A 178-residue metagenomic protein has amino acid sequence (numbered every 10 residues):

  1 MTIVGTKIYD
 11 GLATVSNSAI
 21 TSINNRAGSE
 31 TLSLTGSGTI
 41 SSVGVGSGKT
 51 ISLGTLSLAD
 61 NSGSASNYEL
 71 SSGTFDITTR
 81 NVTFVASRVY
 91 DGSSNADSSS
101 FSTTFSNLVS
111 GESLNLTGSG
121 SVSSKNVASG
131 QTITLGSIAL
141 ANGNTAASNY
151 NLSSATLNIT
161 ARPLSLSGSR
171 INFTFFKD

Functional and structural regions predicted by a protein language model:
M1-D178: Short loop/turn motifs that initiate or flank beta-strands
